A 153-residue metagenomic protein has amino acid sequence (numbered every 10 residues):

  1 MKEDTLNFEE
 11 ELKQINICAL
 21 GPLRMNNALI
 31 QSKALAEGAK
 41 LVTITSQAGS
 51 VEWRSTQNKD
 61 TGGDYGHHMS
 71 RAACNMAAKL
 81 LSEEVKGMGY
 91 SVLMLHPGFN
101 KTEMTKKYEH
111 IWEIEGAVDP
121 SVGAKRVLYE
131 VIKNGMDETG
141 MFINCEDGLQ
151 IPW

Functional and structural regions predicted by a protein language model:
M1-I17, L23-R24, I30-K86: Catalytic loop of short-chain dehydrogenase/reductase
G21, A73, D119-G123: Soluble or luminal CAZymes and related metallo-dependent hydrolases
Q47-G49, G98-T102: Short connector loops/turns at beta-strand edges and beta->alpha or beta->beta junctions
N75-L81, V85-N100, D137-F142: Conserved Rossmann-fold SDR core element
M94, T102, K106, H110-W153: C-terminal helical subdomain
